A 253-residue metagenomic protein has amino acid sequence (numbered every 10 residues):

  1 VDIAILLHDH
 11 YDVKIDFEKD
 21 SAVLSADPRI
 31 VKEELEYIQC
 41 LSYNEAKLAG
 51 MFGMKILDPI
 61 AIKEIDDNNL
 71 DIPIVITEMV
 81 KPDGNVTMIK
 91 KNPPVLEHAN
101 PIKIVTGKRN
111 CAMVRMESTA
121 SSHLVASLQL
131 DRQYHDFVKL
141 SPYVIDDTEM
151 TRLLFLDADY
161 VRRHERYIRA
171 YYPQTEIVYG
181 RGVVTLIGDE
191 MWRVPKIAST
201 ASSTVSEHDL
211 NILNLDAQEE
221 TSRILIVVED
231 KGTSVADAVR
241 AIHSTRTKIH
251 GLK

Functional and structural regions predicted by a protein language model:
V1-K253: C-terminal catalytic "cap/lid" subdomain
